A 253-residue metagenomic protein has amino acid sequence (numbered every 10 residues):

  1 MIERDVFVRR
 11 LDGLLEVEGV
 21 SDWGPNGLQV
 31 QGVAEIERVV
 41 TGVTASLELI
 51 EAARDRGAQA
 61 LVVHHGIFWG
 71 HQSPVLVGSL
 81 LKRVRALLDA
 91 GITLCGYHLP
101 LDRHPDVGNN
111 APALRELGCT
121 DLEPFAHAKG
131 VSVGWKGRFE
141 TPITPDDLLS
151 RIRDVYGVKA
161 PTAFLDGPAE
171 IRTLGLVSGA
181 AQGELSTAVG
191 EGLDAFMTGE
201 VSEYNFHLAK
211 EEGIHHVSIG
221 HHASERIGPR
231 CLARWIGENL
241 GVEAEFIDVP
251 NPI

Functional and structural regions predicted by a protein language model:
M1-I253: Active-site catalytic microenvironments in core metabolic enzymes, especially phosphate/sugar-handling
